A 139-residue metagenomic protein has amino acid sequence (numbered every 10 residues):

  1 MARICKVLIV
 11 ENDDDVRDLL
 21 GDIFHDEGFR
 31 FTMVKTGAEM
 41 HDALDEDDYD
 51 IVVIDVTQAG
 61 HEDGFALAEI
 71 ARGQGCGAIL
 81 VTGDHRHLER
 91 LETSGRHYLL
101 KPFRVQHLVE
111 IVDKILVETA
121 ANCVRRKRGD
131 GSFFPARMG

Functional and structural regions predicted by a protein language model:
L8, G21, M33-I51, A59: Acidic, metal-coordinating helix/loop segments flanking the phosphotransfer/catalytic sites of two-component signaling
E11: Conserved acidic carboxylate
D14-T32: Two-component/phosphorelay signaling modules centered on CheY-like receiver
I54-R72: Conserved phosphotransfer microenvironments
C76, R90-L100: As written
I79-G83: Hydrophobic/aromatic residues positioned on beta-strands within the core alpha/beta folds
F103-I115, A120, V124-R125: C-terminal output helix
E118-G139: CheY-like receiver
